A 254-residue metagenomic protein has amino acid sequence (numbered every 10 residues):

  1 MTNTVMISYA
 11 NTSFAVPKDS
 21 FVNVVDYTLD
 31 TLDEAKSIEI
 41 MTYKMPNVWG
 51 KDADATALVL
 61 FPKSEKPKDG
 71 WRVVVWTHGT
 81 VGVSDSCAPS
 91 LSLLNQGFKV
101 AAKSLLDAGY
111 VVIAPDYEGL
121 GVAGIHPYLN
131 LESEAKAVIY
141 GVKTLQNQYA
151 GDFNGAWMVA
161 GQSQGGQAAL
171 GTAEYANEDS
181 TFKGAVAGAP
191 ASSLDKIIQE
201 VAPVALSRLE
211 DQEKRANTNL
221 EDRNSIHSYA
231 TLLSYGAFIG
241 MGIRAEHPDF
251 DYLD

Functional and structural regions predicted by a protein language model:
M1-K66: Catalytic-loop region of hydrolases
V48-T56, L60-G109: Short, surface-exposed "cap/lid" segments of acyl-processing enzymes
G70-V73, D107-I113, N154-A156, S180-G184: Loop/turn elements at helix/coil->beta-strand transitions in domains of secreted/extracellular proteins
T80, V111, D116-L120: Short beta-to-alpha linker loops that shape the active-site pocket of alpha/beta-hydrolase fold enzymes
G119-L129: Glycine-rich "HGGG/HGxG" loop immediately N-terminal to the catalytic nucleophile of the alpha/beta-hydrolase
Y128-G151: Alpha/beta-hydrolase active-site loop
K143-E213: Primarily recognizes the serine-hydrolase "nucleophile elbow" in alpha/beta-hydrolase and SGNH/GDSL folds
A191-D254: Accessory cap/linker subdomain of secreted extracellular hydrolases
